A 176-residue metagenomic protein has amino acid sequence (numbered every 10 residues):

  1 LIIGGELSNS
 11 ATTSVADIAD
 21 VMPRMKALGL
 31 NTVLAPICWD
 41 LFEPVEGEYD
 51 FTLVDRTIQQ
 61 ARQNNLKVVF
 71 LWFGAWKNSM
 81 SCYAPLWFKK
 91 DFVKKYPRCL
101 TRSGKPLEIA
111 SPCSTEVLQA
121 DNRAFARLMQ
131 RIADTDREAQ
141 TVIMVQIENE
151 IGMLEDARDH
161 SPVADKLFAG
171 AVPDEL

Functional and structural regions predicted by a protein language model:
I2-G4, T32-L34, N65-V69, T141-Q146: Structural preference for beta-strand elements that scaffold enzyme active sites
I2-S14, P36-V54, R102-R123, R131 (+1 more regions): The substrate-binding groove and active-site-proximal loops of carbohydrate-active enzymes, especially glycoside
G4-G5, G29, G47, G74 (+3 more regions): Residue-identity detector for glycine
S8-S10, C38, F73-K77, I147-G152: Active-site beta-loop-alpha junctions enriched in small/polar residues
N9, N31, N64-N65, N78 (+3 more regions): Detector for Asparagine
D17-K95, I132: Aromatic-lined substrate-binding rim segments of carbohydrate-active enzymes
A84, D91-L176: Polysaccharide-binding and catalytic clefts of secreted carbohydrate-active enzymes
